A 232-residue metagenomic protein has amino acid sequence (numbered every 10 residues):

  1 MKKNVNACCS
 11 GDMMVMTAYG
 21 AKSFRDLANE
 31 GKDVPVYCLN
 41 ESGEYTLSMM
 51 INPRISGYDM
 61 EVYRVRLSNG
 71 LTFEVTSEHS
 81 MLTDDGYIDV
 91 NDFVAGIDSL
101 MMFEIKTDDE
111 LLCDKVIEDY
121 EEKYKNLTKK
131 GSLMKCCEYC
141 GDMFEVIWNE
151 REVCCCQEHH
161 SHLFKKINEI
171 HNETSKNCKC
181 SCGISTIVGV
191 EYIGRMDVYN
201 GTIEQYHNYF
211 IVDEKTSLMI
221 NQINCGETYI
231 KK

Functional and structural regions predicted by a protein language model:
M1-K232: Autoprocessing domains of the Hint superfamily
